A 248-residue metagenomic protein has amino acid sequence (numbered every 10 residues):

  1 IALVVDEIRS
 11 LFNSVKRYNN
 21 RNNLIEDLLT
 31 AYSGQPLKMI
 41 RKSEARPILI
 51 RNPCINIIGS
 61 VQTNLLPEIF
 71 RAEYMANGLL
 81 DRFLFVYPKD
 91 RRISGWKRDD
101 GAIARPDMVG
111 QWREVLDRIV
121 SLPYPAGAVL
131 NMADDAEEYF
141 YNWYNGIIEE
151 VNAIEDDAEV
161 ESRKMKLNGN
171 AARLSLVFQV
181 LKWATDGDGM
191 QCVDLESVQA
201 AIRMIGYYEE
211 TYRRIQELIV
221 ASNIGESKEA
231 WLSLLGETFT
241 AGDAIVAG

Functional and structural regions predicted by a protein language model:
I1-G248: Phosphate-handling catalytic cores of nucleic-acid transaction enzymes
